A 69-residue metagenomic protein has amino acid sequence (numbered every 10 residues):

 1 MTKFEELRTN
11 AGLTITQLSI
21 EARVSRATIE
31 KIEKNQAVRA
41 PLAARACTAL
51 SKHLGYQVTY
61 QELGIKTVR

Functional and structural regions predicted by a protein language model:
M1-A11, Q17, E21, V58-Y60: A short, Lys/Arg-rich alpha-helix, primarily the initiator
N10, K31, A40-P41, Y56-R69: Short, charged recognition helix plus adjacent turn of helix-turn-helix-like nucleic-acid-binding domains
I15-T16, E30: Long, compositionally biased, intrinsically disordered segments
R23-V38: Recognition helix of helix-turn-helix/homeodomain-like DNA-binding domains that insert into the DNA major groove
N35-T48: Short, basic-rich loop-to-helix N-cap that marks the start of a DNA-contacting helix
